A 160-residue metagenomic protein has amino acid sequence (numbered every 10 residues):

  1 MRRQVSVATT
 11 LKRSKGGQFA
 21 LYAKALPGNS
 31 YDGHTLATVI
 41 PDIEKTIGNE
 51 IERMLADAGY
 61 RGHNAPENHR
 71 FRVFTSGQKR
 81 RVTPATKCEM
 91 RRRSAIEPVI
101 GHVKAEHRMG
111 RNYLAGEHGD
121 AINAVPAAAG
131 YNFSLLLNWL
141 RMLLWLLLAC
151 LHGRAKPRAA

Functional and structural regions predicted by a protein language model:
M1-M54, A58, A65, G130: Polybasic low-complexity intrinsically disordered regions
T10, V39-T46, V99-H102, E106 (+2 more regions): Generic, well-ordered alpha-helical scaffold segments in large soluble proteins
R13, K79, L135: Short loop/turn segments at secondary-structure transitions that flank enzyme active sites
A20-K24, E67-H69, L114-E117, L140-A149: Composition- and surface-driven signal marking solvent-exposed, interaction-prone regions in large proteins
D32-G33, T46-N49, Q78-V82, E97-P98 (+2 more regions): Glycine-rich loops and low-complexity Gly/Arg-rich segments that provide flexible linkers or classic glycine-based
N49-I122: Helix-centered, glycine/charged polyanion-binding patches within enzymatic domains that contact phosphate-containing
E106, G110-Y113, S134-A160: A short, flexible helix-boundary coil/loop motif
